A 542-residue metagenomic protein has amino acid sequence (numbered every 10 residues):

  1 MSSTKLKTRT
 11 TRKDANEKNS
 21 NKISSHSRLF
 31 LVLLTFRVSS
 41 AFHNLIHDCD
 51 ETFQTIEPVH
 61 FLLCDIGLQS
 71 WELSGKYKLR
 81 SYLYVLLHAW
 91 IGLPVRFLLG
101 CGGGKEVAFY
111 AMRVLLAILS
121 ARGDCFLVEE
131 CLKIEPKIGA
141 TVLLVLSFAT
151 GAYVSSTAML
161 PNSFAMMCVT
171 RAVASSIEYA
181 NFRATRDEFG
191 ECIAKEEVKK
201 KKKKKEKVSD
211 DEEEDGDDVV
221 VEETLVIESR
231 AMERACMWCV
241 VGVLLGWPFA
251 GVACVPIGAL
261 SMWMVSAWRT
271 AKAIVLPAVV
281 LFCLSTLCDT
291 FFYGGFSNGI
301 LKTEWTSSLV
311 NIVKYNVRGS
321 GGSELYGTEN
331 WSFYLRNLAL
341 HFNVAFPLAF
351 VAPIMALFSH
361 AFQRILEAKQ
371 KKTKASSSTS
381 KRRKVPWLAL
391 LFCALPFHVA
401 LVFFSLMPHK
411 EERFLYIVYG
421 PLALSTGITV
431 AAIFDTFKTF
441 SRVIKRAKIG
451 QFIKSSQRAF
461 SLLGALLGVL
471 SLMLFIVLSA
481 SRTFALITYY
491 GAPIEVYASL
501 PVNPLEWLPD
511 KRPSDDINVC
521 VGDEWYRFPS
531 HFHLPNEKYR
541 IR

Functional and structural regions predicted by a protein language model:
I23-L31, C101-A111, L115-A149, R186-K195 (+1 more regions): Transmembrane-helix signature of polytopic, membrane-embedded enzymes that assemble or transfer cell-envelope glycans
F30-L34, V279, C283, H360-A361 (+4 more regions): Signature aromatic-anchored transmembrane alpha helix within multi-pass, membrane-resident enzymes that catalyze glycan
V38-F42, V142-S156, Y179, F189-E197 (+2 more regions): Membrane-interface alpha helices of multi-pass inner-membrane proteins
L45-C49, V154-F164, E412: Short acidic/glycine- and proline-prone juxtamembrane loop motifs at membrane-interface regions of multi-pass membrane
N162-F164, S176, Y334-A352, V402-F403 (+2 more regions): Hydrophobic/aromatic-rich transmembrane helices and adjacent perimembrane loops
V241-G327, S332, N337-L348, F404-M407 (+2 more regions): Membrane-lumen/periplasm interface segments of specific transmembrane helices in polyprenyl phosphate-linked
V255-M264, R336-W387: Hydrophobic, aromatic-rich transmembrane alpha-helices and their immediate juxtamembrane boundary segments
T436-R542: Membrane-embedded, lumen/periplasm-facing catalytic core of multi-pass transferases that use lipid-linked donors
